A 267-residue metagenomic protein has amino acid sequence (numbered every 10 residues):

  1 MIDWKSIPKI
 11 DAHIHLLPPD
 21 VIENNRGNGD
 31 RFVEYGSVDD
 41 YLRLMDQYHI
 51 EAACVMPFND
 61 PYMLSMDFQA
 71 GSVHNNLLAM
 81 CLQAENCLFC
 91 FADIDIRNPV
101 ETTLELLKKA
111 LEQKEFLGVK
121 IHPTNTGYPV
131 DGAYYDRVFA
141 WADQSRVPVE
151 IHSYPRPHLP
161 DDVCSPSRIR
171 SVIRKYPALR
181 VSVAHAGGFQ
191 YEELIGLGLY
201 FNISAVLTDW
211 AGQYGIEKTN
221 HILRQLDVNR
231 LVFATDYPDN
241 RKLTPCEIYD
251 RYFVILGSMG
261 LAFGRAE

Functional and structural regions predicted by a protein language model:
M1-S72: An N-terminally biased module of ancient metal coordination in phosphate/nucleic-acid-related enzymes
W4, L42-H49, V73-C87, E105-E115 (+4 more regions): Acidic (Asp/Glu)-rich catalytic clusters
P8-L17, D46, L106, V138 (+4 more regions): A generic "structured core" feature
I10-I14, A52-V55, L88-A92, L117-I121 (+4 more regions): Hydrophobic faces of well-ordered beta-strands that scaffold small-molecule active sites in alpha/beta enzyme cores
H15-D20, D60-M63, R97-P99, T126 (+4 more regions): Active-site environment of divalent metal-dependent phosphoester hydrolases
D67-E150, Y154-P157, L207-T208: Active-site gating/metal-coordination segments in enzymes
A110, G118, A140-D143, V147-H152 (+7 more regions): Conserved N-terminal glycine/acidic-rich loop preference
A186-E267: H/E-rich (His + Asp/Glu) clusters that bind or coordinate divalent metals
